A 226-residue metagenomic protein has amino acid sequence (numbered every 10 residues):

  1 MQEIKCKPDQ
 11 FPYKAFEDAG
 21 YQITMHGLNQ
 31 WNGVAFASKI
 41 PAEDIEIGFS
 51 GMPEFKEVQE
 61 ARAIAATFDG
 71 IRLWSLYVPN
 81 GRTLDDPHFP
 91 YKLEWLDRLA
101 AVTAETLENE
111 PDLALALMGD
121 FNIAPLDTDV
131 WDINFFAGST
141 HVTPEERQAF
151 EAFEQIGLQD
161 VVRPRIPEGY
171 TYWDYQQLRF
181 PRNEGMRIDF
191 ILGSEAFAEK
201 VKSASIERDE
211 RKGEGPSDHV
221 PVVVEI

Functional and structural regions predicted by a protein language model:
I4, F121, V220: Active-site metal-binding loops of divalent metal-dependent hydrolases
I4-K5, D9-T83: Structured beta-strand-rich core segments of catalytic domains in phosphoester-bond hydrolases
A19-G20, W95-I188: Metal-dependent phosphoesterases centered on the DNase I-like endonuclease/exonuclease/phosphatase
Q30-I45, R179-K200: Conserved beta strand-loop-helix elements of the APE1-like EEP
K39-I40, A66-D69, N183, S194-E195 (+2 more regions): Active-site beta-strand termini and strand-to-loop segments that position acidic
S50-E54, V78-D97, N134-G138: Surface-exposed cleft-lining segments at the edges of enzyme active sites
S205-I226: Surface polyanion/phosphate-binding segment centered on an Asp-His-Pro turn
